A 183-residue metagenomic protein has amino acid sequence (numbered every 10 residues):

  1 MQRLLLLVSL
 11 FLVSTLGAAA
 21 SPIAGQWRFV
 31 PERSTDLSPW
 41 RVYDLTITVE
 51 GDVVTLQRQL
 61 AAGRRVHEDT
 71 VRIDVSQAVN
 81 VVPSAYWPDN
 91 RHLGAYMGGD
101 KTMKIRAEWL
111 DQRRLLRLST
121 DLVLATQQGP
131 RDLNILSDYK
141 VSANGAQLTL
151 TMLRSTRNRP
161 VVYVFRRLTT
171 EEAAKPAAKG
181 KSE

Functional and structural regions predicted by a protein language model:
M1-L4: Positively charged n-region of N-terminal signal peptides that target proteins for export
L6-T15: Bacterial N-terminal signal peptides
A19-E183: Hydrophobic small-molecule pocket/channel-lining residues, especially in calycin-type beta-barrels
